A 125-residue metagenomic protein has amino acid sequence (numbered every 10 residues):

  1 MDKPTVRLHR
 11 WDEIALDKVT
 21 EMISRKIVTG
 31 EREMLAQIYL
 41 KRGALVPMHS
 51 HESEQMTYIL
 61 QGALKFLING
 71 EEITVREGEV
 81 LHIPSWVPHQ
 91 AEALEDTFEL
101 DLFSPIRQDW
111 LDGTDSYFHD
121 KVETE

Functional and structural regions predicted by a protein language model:
M1-R32, A36, D115-E125: A short, N-terminal "cap"/entry segment at the start of jelly-roll beta-barrel domains of the cupin/DSBH fold
V19, K26-I27, I38-Y39, V46-H51 (+1 more regions): Short histidine-centered beta-strand/loop micro-motifs that create catalytic or ligand/metal-coordination sites
A36, F66-I68, L100, Q108-G113 (+2 more regions): Anionic, Ser/Thr-rich low-complexity intrinsically disordered regions
Y39-K41, H51-F66: Short, conserved beta-strand element in jelly-roll/cupin
L60-Q61, R76-E77, E95: A cytosolic small-molecule/anion-sensing beta-strand core signal
G70-S85: Short acidic-glycine-tyrosine-enriched beta hairpin
S85-D109: Ligand-binding loop in jelly-roll beta-barrel domains
